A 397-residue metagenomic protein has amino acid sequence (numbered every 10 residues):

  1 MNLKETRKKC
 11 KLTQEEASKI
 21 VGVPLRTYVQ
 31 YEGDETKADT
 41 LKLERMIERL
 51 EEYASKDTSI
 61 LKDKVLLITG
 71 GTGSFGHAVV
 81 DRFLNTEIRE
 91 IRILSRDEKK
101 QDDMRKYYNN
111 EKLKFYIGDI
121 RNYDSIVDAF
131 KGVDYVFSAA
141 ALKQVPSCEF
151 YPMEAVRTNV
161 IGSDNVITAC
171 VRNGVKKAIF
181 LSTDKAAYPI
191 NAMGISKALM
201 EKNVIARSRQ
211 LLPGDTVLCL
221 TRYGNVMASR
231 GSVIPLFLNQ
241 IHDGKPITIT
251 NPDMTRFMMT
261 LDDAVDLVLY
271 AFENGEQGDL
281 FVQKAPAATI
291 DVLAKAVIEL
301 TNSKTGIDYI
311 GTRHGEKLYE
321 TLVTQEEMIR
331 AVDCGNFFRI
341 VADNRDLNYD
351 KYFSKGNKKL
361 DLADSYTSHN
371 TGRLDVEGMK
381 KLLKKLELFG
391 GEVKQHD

Functional and structural regions predicted by a protein language model:
N2-E16, R45: Short basic helix-loop element that most often maps to the first helix and adjoining turn of HTH DNA-binding modules
K11-Q30: Short alpha-helical DNA-recognition segment
G22, D39-K56: DNA major-groove recognition helix of helix-turn-helix/homeodomain DNA-binding modules
T58, R172, K202, A206-D397: Strand-loop microenvironment adjacent to phosphate/nucleotide-handling motifs in alpha/beta enzyme folds
V65-T86: N-terminal Rossmann NAD(P)H-binding glycine-rich loop of SDR-like oxidoreductase domains
I88-K100: Conserved glycine-rich Rossmann-like NAD(P)H-binding loop of the short-chain dehydrogenase/reductase
K114-Y135: Conserved Rossmann-fold cofactor-binding substructure of NAD(P)-dependent oxidoreductases
S138, L142-A198, A206: Conserved Rossmann-fold NAD(P)-dependent oxidoreductase catalytic core, especially the SDR/UDP-sugar
